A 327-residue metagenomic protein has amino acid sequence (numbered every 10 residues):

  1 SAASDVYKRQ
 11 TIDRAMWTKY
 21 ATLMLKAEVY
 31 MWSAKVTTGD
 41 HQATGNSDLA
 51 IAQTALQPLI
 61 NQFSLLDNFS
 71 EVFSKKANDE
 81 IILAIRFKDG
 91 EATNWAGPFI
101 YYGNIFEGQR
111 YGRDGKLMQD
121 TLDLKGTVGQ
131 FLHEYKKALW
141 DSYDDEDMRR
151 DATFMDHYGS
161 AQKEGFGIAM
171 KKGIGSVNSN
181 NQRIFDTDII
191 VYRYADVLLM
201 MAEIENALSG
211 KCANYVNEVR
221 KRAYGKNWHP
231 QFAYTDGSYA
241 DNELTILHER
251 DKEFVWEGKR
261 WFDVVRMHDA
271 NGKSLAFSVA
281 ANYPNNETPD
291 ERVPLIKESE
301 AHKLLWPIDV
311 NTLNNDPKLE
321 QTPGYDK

Functional and structural regions predicted by a protein language model:
S1-G97, D144-K327: Acidic/polar-rich alpha-helix caps and helix-coil junctions
A84, R110, G126-F154: Active-site core of glycosidic bond-cleaving carbohydrate-active enzymes
Y102-E107: C-terminal cap/substrate-recognition region of VAO/PCMH-type FAD-linked oxidoreductases
M118, V128, L132-K137, E300 (+1 more regions): Helix N-cap / beta->alpha transition motif
